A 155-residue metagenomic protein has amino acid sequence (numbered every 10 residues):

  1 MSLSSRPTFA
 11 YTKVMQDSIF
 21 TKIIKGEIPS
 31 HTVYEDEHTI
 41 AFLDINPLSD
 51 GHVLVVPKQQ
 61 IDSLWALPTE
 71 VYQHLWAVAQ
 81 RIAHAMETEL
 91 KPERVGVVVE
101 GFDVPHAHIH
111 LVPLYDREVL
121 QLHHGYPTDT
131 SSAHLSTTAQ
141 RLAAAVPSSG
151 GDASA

Functional and structural regions predicted by a protein language model:
L3, P7-A155: HIT superfamily nucleotide-processing domains
